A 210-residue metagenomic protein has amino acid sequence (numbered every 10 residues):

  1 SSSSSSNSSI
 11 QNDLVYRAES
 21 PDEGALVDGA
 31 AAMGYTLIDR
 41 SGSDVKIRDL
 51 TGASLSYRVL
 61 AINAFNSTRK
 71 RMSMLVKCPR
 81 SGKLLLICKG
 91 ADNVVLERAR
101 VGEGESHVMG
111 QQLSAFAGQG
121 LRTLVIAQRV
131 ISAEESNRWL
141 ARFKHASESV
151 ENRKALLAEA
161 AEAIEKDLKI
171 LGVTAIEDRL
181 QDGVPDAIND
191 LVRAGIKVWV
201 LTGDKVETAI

Functional and structural regions predicted by a protein language model:
S1-I170, I176, N189-I210: Cytosolic catalytic regions of ATP/NTP-dependent phosphoryl-transfer enzymes
L180-N189: The conserved cystathionine-beta-synthase
